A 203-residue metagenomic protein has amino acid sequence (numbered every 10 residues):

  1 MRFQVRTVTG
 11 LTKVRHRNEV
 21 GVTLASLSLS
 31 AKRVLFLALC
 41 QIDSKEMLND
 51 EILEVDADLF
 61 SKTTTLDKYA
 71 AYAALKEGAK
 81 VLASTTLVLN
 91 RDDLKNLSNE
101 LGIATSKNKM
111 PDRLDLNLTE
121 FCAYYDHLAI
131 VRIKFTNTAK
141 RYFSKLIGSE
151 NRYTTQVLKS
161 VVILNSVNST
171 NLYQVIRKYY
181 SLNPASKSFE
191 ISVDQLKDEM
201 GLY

Functional and structural regions predicted by a protein language model:
M1-Y203: Charged, alpha-helix-forming regions
